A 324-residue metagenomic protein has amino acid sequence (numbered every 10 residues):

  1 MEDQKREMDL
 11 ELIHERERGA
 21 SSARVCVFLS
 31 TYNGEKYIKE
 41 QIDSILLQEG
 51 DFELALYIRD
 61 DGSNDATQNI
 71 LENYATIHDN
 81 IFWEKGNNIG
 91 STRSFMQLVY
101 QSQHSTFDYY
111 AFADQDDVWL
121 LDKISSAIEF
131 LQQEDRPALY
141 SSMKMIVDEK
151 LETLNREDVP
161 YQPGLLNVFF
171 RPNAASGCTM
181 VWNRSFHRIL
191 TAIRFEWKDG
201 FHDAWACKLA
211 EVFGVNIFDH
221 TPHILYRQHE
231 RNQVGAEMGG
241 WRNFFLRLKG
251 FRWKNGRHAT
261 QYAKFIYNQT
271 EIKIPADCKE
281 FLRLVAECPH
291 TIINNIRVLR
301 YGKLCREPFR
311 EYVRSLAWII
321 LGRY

Functional and structural regions predicted by a protein language model:
D9-I13, G34-L47: Short, well-formed alpha-helical segments that are part of the catalytic scaffolds of diverse glycosyltransferases
Y37-K39, D65-N73, D122: Acidic helix N-cap motif at the loop->helix transition within catalytic regions of sugar-transfer enzymes
D60-N69, N88-I89: A conserved acidic beta->alpha catalytic loop
G86-H104, Y110: Glycine-rich, basic loop-to-helix element that forms the pyrophosphate-binding segment of sugar-nucleotide handling
F107-V118: Short beta-strand-to-loop acidic/aromatic patch adjacent to the donor-nucleotide binding site
D122-L154: Conserved donor NDP-sugar-binding/catalytic core segment of glycosyltransferases
M143, I217-H223, R227-E230, A236-E237: Catalytic beta-strand/loop signature of glycosyltransferases that borders the donor
K198-K208: Acidic donor-binding loop at a coil-to-helix junction in glycosyltransferase catalytic cores that engages
